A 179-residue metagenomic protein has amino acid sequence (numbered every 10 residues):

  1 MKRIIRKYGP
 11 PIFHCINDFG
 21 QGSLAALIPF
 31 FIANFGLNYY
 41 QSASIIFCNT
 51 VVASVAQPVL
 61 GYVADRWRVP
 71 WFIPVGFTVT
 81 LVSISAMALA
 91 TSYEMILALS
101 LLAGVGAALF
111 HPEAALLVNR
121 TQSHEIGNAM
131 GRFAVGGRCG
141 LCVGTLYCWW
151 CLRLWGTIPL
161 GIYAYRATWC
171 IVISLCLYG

Functional and structural regions predicted by a protein language model:
P10, E94-S100: Short hydrophobic/alpha-helical segments at membrane-entry points of transmembrane helices in Major Facilitator
G22, T50-P58, L141-C142: Residue-level signature of mid-helix packing/kink "hotspots" within the transmembrane helices of 12-pass Major
A26-Y40: Short amphipathic helix-loop junctions that connect adjacent transmembrane helices in Major Facilitator Superfamily/SLC
V55-Y93: Conserved MFS/SLC helix-loop-helix module at the cytosolic interface between two early adjacent transmembrane helices
S83-M87, A103, C176: MFS-fold secondary transporters
L99-G137: Cytoplasmic helix-loop-helix junction between adjacent transmembrane helices in 12-TM secondary transporters
F133-Y178: Helix-loop-helix hairpin linking two adjacent transmembrane segments in secondary transporters
